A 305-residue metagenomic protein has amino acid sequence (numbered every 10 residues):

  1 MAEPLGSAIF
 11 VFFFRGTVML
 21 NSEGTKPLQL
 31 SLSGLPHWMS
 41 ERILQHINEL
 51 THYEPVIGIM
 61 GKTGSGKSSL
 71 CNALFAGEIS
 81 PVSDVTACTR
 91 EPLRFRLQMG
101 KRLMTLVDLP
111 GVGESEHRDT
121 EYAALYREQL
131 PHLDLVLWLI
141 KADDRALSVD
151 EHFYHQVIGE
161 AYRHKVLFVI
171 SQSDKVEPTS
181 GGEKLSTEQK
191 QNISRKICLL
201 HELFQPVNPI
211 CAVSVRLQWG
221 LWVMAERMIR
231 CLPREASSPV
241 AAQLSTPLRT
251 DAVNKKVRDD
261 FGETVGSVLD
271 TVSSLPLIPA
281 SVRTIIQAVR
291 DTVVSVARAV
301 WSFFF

Functional and structural regions predicted by a protein language model:
M1-I9, T17: Intrinsically disordered, low-complexity segments enriched in serine/proline and basic residues
L20-T105: Conserved G1/Walker A P-loop phosphate-binding module
G34, E41-Q45, Y53-I59, A212-S274 (+1 more regions): C-terminal-of-GTPase-core extension/linker across diverse P-loop GTPases
T89, L109-H132, A142-Q156: Switch II of P-loop NTPase G domains
R102, P131-V136, Y162-V166, Q205-P209: Short glycine-/polar-rich loops that comprise or flank the Walker A/P-loop and associated switch/sensor motifs
L139-Q189, I193: Replace "adjacent to P-loop NTPase cores in ATP/GTP-dependent enzymes" with "adjacent to NTP-binding cores
D174-S238: Canonical P-loop GTPase G-domain recognition
G266, D270-F305: Short hydrophobic helices that act as membrane-entry/anchoring signals
